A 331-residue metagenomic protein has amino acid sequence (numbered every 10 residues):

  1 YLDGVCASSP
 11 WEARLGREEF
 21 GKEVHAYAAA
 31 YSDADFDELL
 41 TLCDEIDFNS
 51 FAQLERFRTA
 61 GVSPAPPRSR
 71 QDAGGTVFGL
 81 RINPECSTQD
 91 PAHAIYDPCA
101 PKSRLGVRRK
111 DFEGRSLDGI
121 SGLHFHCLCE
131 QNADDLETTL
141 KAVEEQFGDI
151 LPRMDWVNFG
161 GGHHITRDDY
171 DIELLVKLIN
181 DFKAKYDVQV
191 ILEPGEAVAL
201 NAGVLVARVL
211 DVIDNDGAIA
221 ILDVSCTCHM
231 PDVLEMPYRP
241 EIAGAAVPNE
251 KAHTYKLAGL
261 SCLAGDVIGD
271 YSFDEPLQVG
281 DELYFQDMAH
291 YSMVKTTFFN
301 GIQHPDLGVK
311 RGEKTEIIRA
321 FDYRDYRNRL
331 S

Functional and structural regions predicted by a protein language model:
Y1-W156, D168-Y170, L178-D181: Active-site-proximal beta-alpha core segment in soluble small-molecule metabolic enzymes
I82-P84, G161, C226: Short, small-residue-rich loop/turn micro-motifs
L117-D118, L128, E145-P152, A184 (+4 more regions): Generic secondary-structure signature for well-ordered alpha-helical cores
C127-L128, V157-T166, P194-E196: Glycine-rich beta-strand-to-loop/alpha-helix junction loops that act as flexible
E145, L151-M154, L174-K185, Y271-Y284: Acidic/histidine-enriched ion/cofactor-binding microenvironments in catalytic or ligand-binding pockets
L178, L192-S331: Charged (often Lys/Glu-rich) extended helix/loop segments that serve as interaction or gating elements
